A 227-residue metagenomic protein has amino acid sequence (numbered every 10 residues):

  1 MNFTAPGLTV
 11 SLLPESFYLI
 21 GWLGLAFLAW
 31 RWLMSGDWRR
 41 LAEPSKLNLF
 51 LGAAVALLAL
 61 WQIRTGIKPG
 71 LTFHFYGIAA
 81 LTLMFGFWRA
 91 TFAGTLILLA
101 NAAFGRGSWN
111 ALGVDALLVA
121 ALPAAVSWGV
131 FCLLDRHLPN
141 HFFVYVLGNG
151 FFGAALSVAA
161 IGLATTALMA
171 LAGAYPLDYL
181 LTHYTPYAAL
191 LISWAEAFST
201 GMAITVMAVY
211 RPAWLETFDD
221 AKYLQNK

Functional and structural regions predicted by a protein language model:
N2-A80: Hydrophobic transmembrane alpha-helices
N2-S11, L134-A208: Membrane-embedded alpha-helical hairpins and interfacial helices in multi-pass inner-membrane proteins
E15-L19, L112-A120, W194-A195: Loop-to-transmembrane alpha-helix initiation sites
F27-W32, N101-A103, G107-W109, D115-S157 (+1 more regions): Short helix-perturbing small/polar motifs within transmembrane alpha-helices
A29, A59-R64, L96, A100 (+12 more regions): Alpha-helical membrane-inserting segments
L47-V55, T91-T95, G113, L117 (+2 more regions): Hydrophobic alpha-helical transmembrane segments
A59-A124: Alpha-helical membrane segments and adjacent membrane-interface helices in multi-pass membrane proteins
M207-K227: Short, highly charged, low-complexity non-transmembrane loops/tails of multi-pass membrane proteins
